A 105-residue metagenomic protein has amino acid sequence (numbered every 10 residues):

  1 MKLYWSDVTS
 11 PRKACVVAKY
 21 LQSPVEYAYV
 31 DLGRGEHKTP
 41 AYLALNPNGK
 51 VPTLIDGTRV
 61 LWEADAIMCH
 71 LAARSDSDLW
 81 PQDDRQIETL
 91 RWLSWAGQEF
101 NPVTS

Functional and structural regions predicted by a protein language model:
M1-S105: GST-like domain detector, emphasizing the conserved glutathione-binding G-site in the N-terminal thioredoxin-like
